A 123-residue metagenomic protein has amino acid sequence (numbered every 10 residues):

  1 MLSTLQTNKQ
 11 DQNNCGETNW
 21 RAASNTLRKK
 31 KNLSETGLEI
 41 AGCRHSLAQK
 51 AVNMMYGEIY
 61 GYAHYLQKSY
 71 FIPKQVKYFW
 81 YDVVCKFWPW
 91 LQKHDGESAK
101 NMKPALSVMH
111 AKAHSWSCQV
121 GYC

Functional and structural regions predicted by a protein language model:
M1-C123: Catalytic-core elements of nucleic-acid end-processing and repair enzymes
